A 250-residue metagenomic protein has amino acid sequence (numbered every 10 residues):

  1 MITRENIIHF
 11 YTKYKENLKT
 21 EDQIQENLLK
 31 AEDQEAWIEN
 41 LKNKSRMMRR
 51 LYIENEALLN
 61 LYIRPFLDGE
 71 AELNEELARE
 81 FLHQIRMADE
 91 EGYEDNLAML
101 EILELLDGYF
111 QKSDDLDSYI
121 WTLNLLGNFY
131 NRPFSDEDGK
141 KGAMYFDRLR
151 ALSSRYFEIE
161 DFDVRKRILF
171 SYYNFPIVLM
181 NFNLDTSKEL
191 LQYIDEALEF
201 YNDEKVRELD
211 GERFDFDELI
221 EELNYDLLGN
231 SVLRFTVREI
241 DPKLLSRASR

Functional and structural regions predicted by a protein language model:
M1-T12: Short, charge/polar-rich alpha-helical segments
Y11-K15, K19-D22, E35-I53, A57 (+4 more regions): Amphipathic alpha-helical repeat scaffolds of TPR domains
K13-D22, M48-I63, E90-L105, D136-S153 (+1 more regions): Helix-turn-helix repeat elements of alpha-solenoid scaffolds
L28-W37, Y62-N74, L105-D117, A151-R165 (+1 more regions): Flexible helix-coil transition and linker loops at the boundaries of alpha-helical arrays
Y93-E94, S135-E137, E158-D163, L184-D185 (+1 more regions): Short coil/turn and helix-start
N96-E101, K140-F146, F162-F170, F214-E222: Glycine-rich, flexible loop segments associated with nucleotide phosphate handling
P176, I194-L198, N202: Alpha-helical scaffold segments of alpha-solenoid architecture
G211-R250: Terminal, low-structured helical/coil segments at or just beyond the last alpha-helical repeat
